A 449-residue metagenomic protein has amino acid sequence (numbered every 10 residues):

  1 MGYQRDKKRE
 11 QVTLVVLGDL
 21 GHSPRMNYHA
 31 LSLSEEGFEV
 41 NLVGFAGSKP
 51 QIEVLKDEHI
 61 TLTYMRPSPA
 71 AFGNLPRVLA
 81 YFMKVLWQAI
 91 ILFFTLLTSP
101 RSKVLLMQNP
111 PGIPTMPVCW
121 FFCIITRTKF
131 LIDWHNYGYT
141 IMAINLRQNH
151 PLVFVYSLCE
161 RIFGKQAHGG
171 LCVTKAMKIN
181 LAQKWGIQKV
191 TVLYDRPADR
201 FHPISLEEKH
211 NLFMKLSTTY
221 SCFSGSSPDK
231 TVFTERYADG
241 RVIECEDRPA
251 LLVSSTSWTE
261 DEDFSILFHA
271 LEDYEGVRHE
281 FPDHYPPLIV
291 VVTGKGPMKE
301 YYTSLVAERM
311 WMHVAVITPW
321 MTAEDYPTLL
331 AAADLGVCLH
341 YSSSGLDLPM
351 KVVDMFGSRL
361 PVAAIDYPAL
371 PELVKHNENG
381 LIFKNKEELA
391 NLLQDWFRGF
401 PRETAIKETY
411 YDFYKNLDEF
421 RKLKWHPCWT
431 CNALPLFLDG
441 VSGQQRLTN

Functional and structural regions predicted by a protein language model:
M1-Y64, R278, P282, Y367 (+1 more regions): N-terminal subdomain of nucleotide-sugar transferases
S23, P50, V85-L92, S102-R127 (+1 more regions): An aromatic- and histidine-rich active-site surface loop
L31, P114-T126, I132, H150-G170 (+1 more regions): Membrane-proximal helix-turn-helix segments that form the acceptor-binding/catalytic region of lipid-linked
K165-Q166, L171-C172, M177-S226: Helix-loop-beta element that forms the nucleotide-linked donor phosphate-binding surface in glycosyltransferases
L216-P228, T234-E262, F268-E272, V291: Conserved donor-binding/catalytic core segment of Leloir-type glycosyltransferases
E262-S265, W320-L329, G336-D354, A364-E372: Nucleotide-sugar-dependent
P282-P287, V291-G294, K299-T328: Nucleotide-activated donor-binding/catalytic signature segment of Leloir-type glycosyltransferases, i.e., the conserved
K384-E387, P401-T448: A charged, aromatic-enriched C-terminal amphipathic alpha-helix characteristic of glycosyltransferases across folds
